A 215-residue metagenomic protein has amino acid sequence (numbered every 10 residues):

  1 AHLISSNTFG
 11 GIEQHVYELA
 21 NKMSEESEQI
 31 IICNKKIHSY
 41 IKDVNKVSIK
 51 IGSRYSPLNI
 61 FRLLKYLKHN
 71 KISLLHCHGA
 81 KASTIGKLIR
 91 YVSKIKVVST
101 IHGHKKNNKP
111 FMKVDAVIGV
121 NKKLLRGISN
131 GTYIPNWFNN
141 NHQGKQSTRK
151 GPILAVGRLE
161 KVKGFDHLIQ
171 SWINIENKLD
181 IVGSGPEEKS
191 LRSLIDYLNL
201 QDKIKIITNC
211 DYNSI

Functional and structural regions predicted by a protein language model:
A1, K145-K163, I169-E176, D180: Conserved donor-binding/catalytic core segment of Leloir-type glycosyltransferases
H2-F61, Y66, E187: N-terminal strand-loop element at the rim of the active site of nucleotide-sugar-dependent glycosyltransferases
S5-T8, V156-F165, G185-P186, C210: Short donor-sugar binding/catalytic loops of nucleotide-sugar-dependent glycosyltransferases, especially enzymes
I32-I37, V156, K178-L191, T208-N209: Glycosyltransferase donor-sugar binding loop
V47, K113-Q143: Donor nucleotide-sugar binding/catalytic pocket of nucleotide-sugar-dependent glycosyltransferases
S56, C77-S83, I101: Short His-centered aromatic/hydrophobic patch
Y91-R126: A conserved, positively charged/aromatic
R192-C210: Nucleotide-activated donor-binding/catalytic signature segment of Leloir-type glycosyltransferases, i.e., the conserved
